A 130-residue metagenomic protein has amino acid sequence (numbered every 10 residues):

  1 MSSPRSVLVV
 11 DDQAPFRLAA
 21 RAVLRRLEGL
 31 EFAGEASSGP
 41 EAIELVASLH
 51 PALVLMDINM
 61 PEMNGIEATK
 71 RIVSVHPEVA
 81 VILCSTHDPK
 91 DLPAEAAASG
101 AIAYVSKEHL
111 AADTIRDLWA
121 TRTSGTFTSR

Functional and structural regions predicted by a protein language model:
S3-F16, A20-L24: Conserved acidic segment of CheY-like receiver
G29-S37, L45: Short hydrophobic/Thr-rich beta-strand motif most characteristic of the beta2 strand and flanking loop of CheY-like
S38-E41, N64-E67: Acidic catalytic/metal-coordinating carboxylates
A47-L49, R71-V79, S99: Conserved phosphotransfer cores of two-component systems
L49-L55: Active-site beta3 strand of CheY-like receiver
M60: Receiver (REC) domain active-site loop signature in two-component systems and cognate sites in sensor histidine kinases
E67, H87-V105, H109-D117, T121: Alpha4 helix (beta4-alpha4-beta5 surface) of REC/receiver domains from two-component response regulators
